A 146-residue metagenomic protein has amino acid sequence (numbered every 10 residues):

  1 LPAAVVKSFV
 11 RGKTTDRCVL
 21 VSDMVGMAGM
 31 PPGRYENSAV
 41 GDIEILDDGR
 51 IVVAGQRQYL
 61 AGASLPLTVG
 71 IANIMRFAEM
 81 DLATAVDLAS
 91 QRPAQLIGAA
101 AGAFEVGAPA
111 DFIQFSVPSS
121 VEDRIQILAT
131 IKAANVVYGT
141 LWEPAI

Functional and structural regions predicted by a protein language model:
L1-A3: Glycine-rich anion/phosphate-binding loop at the beta-strand->alpha-helix junction
V5-F115: His/Asp/Glu-enriched, well-ordered alpha-helical/loop segment that forms or immediately abuts the divalent-metal
A100-I146: C-terminal cap of metal-dependent C-N hydrolases
